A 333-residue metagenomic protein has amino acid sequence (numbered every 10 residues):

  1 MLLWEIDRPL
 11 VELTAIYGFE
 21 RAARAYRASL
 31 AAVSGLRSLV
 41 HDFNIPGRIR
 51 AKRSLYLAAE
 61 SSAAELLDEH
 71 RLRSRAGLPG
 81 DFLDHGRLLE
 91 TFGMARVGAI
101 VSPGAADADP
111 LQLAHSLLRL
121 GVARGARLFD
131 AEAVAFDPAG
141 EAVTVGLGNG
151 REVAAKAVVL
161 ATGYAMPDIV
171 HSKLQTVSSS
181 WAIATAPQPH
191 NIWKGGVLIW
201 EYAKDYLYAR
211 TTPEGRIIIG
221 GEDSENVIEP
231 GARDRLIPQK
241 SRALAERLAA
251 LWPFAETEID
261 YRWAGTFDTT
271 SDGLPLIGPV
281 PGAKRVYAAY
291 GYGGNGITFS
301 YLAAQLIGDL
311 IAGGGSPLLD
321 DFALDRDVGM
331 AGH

Functional and structural regions predicted by a protein language model:
M1-H85: Dinucleotide-binding Rossmann-like beta1-alpha1 core, especially the glycine-rich loop that anchors the ADP
L10-R21, H190, E222-G231: Amphipathic alpha-helix from the class-I
F19-R21, P46-Y56, G86-L120, R124 (+2 more regions): Helix-loop-beta segment of a Rossmann-like dinucleotide-binding subdomain
A32-L36, K240-A250: Short, well-ordered amphipathic alpha-helical segments that serve as non-catalytic structural scaffolds within diverse
A64-L72, A76, A95-A157, A161: Helical element adjacent to the flavin cofactor pocket in flavoenzyme catalytic cores
D84, F129-E132, Y261: Short loop/edge segments at beta-strand edges and connector loops that shape dinucleotide/nucleotide cofactor-binding
F136-T212, I217: Flavin-dependent oxidoreductases
I228-R235, E246-H333: C-terminal catalytic lobe of FAD-dependent flavoproteins
